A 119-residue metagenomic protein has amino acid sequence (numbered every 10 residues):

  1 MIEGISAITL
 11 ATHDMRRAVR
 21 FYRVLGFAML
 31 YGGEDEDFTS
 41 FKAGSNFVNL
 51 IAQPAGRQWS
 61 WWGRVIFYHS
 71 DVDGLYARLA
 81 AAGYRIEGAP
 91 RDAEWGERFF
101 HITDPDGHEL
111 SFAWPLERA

Functional and structural regions predicted by a protein language model:
M1-V19, G63-V65, A113-A119: N-terminal beta-strand motif that seeds the catalytic metal site of vicinal oxygen chelate
I2, T9-V48: Core segments of cupin and vicinal oxygen chelate
S6, D35-D37, G63, G96-R98: Residue-level marker for the onset of beta-strands and adjacent loop->beta junctions in well-ordered domains
H13-M15, V65-E109: Vicinal oxygen chelate
F41-S45, I102-P105, P115: Active-site beta-strand termini and strand-to-loop segments that position acidic
V48-I51, H101, L110-A113: Conserved beta-strand in the GNAT
G56, E94, P115-A119: A short acidic/small-residue loop/turn micro-motif
